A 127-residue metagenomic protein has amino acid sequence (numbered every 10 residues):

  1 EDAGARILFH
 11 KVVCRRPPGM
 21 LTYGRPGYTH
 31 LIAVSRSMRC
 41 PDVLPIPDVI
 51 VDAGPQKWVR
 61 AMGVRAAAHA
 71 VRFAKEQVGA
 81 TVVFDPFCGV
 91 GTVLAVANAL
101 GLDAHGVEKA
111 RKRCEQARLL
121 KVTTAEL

Functional and structural regions predicted by a protein language model:
E1-G106, K112: Core catalytic lobe of class I
A110, A117-R118: Conserved SAM-binding loop
V122-L127: S-adenosyl-L-methionine
